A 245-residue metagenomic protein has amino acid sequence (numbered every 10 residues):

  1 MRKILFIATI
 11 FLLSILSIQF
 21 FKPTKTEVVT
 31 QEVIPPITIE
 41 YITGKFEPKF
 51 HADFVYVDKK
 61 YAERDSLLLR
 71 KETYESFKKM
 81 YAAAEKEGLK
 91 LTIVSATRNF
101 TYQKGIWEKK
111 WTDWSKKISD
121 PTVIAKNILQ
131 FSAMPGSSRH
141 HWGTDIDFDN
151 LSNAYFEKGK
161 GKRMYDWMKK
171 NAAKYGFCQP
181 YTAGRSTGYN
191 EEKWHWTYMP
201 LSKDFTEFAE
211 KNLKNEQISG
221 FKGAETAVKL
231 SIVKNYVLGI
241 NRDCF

Functional and structural regions predicted by a protein language model:
M1-I4: Positively charged n-region of N-terminal signal peptides that target proteins for export
I7-Q19: Hydrophobic membrane-insertion alpha-helices, especially the h-region of bacterial N-terminal signal peptides
L16-A96, F100-F245: Extracytoplasmic cell-surface/polysaccharide-interacting catalytic and binding patches
